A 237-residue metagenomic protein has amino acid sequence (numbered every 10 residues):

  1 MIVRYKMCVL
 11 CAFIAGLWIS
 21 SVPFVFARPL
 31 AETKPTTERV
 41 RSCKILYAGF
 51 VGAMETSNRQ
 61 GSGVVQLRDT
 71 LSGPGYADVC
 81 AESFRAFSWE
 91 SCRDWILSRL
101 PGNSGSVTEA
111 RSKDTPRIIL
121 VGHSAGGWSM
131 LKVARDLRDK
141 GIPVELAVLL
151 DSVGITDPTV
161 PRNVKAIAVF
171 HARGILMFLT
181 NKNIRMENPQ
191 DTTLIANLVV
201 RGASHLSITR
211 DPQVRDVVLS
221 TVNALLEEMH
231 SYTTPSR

Functional and structural regions predicted by a protein language model:
M1-C11: Bacterial N-terminal signal peptides that target proteins for export
V9-S21: Bacterial N-terminal signal peptides
V25-A27: Boundary at the C-terminal end of the N-terminal hydrophobic targeting segment
K34-T115, S204-H205: Active-site catalytic motif of lipid deacylating hydrolases and related acyltransferases
Q66, L71, D78-V79, I96-I184: Serine-dependent carboxylesterase/thioesterase catalytic core of lipase-like alpha/beta-hydrolase/SGNH enzymes
P74, N103, K140, L225-Y232: Solvent-exposed amphipathic alpha-helical surface segments
R162-R237: C-terminal catalytic-base region of ester-bond hydrolases, centering on the histidine of the charge-relay
